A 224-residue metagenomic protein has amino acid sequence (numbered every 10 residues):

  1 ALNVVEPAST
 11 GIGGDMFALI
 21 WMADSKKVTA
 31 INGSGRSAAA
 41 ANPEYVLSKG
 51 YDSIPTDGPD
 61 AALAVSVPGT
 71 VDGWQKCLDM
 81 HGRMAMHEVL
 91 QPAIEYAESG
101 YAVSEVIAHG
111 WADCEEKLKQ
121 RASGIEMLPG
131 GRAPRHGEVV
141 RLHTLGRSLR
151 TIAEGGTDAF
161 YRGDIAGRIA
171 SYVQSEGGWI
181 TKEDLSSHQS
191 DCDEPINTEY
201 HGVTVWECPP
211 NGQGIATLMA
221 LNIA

Functional and structural regions predicted by a protein language model:
L2-R162, A166-G212: Noncatalytic scaffold domains of N-terminal-nucleophile
I215: Flexible, polar/acidic helix-loop-strand segments at domain edges
I223-A224: Short, intrinsically disordered, charge-balanced linker/junction segments flanking boundaries in proteins
